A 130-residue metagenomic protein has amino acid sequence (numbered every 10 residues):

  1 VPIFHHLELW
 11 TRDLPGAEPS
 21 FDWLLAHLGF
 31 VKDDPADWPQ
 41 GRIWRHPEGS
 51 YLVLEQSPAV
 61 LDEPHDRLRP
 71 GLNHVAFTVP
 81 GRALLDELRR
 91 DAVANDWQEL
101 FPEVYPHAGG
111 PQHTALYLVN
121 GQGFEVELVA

Functional and structural regions predicted by a protein language model:
V1-F4, L9: Surface-exposed, interaction-prone regions with an acidic/low-complexity signature
P2-I3, L68-L72, G110: Short glycine-enriched loop/turn motifs at secondary-structure junctions
H5, L28-D33, D37, S50-Q56 (+4 more regions): Long, contiguous binding/interaction regions
E8-L52: Core segments of cupin and vicinal oxygen chelate
T11-P19, A76-Q122: Vicinal oxygen chelate
I43-H46, T114-V119, E127-L128: A short beta-strand motif that forms the metal-chelation/ATP-contact edge of phosphoryl-transfer active sites
R45-E87: Long, continuous compositionally biased terminal/linker segments
